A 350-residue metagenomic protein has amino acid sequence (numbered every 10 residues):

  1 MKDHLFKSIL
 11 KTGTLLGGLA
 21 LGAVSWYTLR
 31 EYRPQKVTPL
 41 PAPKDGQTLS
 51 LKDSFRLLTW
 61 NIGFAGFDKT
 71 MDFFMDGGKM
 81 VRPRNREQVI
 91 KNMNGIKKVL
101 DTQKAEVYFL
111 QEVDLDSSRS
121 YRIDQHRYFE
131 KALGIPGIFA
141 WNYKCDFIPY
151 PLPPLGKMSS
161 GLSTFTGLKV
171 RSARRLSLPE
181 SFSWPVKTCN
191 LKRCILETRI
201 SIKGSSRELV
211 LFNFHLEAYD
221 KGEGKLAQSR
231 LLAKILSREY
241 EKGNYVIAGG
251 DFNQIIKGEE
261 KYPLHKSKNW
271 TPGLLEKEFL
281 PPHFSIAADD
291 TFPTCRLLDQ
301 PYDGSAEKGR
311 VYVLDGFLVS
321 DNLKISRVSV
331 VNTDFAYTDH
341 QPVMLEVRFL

Functional and structural regions predicted by a protein language model:
H4-I135, F139-S159: N-terminal, active-site-proximal structural segment of metallo-dependent hydrolase catalytic domains
A42-D45, N94, S183, K192-E197: Alpha-helical scaffolding within the catalytic cores of extracellular/periplasmic polymer-degrading hydrolases
Q47-L57, G66-K69, M158, L162-S172 (+3 more regions): Beta-strand-turn-beta hairpins that frame and shape the catalytic cleft of phosphate-ester-processing enzymes
D53, Q125, L133, M158-G161 (+3 more regions): Residues that flank catalytic or metal-binding motifs in active/ligand-binding sites
R56-I62, N92-R122, F165, T198 (+4 more regions): Active-site beta-strand/loop signature of hydrolases that rely on acidic residues for catalysis
I62-A65, D114-D116, Y143-D146, L168-R171 (+6 more regions): Short, solvent-exposed loop/turn segments at secondary-structure junctions
K79-R86, V113-L115, P179-T188, F214-E223: Surface-exposed cleft-lining segments at the edges of enzyme active sites
S118-Y121, I138-T164, T188, E223 (+3 more regions): Active site of divalent-metal-dependent phosphoester/diester hydrolases
